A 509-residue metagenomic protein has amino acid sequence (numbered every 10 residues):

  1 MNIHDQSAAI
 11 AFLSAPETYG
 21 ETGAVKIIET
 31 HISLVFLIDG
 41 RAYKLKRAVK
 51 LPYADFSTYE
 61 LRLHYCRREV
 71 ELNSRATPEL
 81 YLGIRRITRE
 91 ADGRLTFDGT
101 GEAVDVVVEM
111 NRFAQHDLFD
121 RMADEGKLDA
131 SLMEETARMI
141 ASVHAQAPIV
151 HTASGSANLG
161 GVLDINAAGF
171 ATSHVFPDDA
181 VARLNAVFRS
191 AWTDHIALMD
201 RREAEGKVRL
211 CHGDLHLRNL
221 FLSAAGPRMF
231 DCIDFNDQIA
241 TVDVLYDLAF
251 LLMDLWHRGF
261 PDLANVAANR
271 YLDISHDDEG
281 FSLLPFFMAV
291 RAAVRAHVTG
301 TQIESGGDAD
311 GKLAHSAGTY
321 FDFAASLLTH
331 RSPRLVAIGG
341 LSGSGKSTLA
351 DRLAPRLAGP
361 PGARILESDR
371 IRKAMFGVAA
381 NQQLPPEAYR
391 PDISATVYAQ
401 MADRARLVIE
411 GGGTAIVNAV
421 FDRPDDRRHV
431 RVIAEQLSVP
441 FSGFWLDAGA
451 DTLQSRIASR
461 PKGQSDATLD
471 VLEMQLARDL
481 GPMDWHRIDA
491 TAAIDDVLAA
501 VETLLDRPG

Functional and structural regions predicted by a protein language model:
A9-H212, L217-V290, V294: Conserved ATP-binding subdomain of kinase catalytic cores across diverse folds
D308-L327: N-terminal pre-Walker A segment at the start of P-loop NTPase domains
I338: Hydrophobic anchor at the beta1->P-loop junction of P-loop NTPases
K346: Conserved lysine of the Walker
L349: Hydrophobic positions on the alpha1 helix immediately C-terminal to the Walker A/P-loop
A354-G413: Conserved substrate/cofactor phosphate-moiety recognition/catalytic segment in nucleotide-dependent phosphotransferases
L437-I457: Conserved phosphate-donor/acceptor-positioning beta-strand/loop module used by diverse small-molecule
S459-G509: Small-molecule kinase domains that catalyze NTP-dependent phosphoryl transfer to phosphate-bearing small molecules
